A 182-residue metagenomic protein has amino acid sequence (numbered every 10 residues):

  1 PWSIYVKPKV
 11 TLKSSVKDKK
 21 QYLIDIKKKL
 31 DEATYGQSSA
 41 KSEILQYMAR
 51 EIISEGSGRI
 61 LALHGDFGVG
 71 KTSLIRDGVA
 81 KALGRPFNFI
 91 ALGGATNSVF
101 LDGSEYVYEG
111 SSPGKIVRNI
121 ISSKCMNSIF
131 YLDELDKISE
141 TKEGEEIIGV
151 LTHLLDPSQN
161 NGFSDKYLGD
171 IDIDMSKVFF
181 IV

Functional and structural regions predicted by a protein language model:
W2-K7, S15-H64, V69, I116-V117: Pre-Walker A (pre-P-loop) alpha-helix and adjacent loop at the N terminus of AAA/AAA+ ATPase modules, a conserved
I44, V79, L101, I116 (+3 more regions): Conserved RecA-like P-loop NTPase ATPase core
I52-L92, I121-S122: Walker A/P-loop
G56-L61, M126-S128, S176-V178: Pre-Walker A (Motif I) flank of P-loop NTPase domains
G65, G103, E134: The Walker A (P-loop) glycine that initiates the GxxxxGKT/S ATP-binding motif of P-loop NTPases
K81-S112, N119, S139: AAA+/P-loop NTPase substrate/partner-engagement loops
V107-Y131, S164-D172: Conserved alpha-helical scaffold flanking the Walker A/P-loop in AAA+ ATPase domains
L132-I173, K177-F179: Conserved catalytic/switch belt of AAA+ P-loop NTPases
